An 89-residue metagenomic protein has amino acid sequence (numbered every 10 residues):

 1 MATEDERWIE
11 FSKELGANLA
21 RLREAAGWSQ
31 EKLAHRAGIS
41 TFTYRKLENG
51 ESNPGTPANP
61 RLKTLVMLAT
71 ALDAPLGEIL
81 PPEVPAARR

Functional and structural regions predicted by a protein language model:
M1-G27: A short, Lys/Arg-rich alpha-helix, primarily the initiator
A2-E4, T70, G77-R89: Short, charged recognition helix plus adjacent turn of helix-turn-helix-like nucleic-acid-binding domains
N18, S29-K32, T64: An amphipathic alpha-helix/helix-turn recognition signal
E24, H35, T70: Alpha-helical residues within the helix-turn-helix
G27-N53: Short alpha-helical DNA-recognition segment
E51-P57, R88: Short, solvent-exposed alpha-helical "recognition" segments
A58-E78: DNA major-groove recognition helix of helix-turn-helix/homeodomain DNA-binding modules
